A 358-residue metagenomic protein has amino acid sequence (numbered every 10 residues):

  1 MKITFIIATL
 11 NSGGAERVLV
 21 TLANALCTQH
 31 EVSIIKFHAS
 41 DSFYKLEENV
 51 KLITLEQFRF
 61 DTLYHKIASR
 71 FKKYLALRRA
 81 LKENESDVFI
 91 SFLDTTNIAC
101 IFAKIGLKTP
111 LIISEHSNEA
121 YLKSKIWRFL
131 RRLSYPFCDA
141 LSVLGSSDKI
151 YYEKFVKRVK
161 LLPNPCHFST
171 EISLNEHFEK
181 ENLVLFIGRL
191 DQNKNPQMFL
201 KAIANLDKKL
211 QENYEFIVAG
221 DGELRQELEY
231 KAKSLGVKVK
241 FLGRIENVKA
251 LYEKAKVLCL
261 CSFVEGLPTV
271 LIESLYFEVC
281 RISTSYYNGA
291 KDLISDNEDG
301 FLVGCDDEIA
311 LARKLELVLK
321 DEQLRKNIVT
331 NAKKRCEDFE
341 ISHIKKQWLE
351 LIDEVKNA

Functional and structural regions predicted by a protein language model:
F5-G13, R17-T21, A25-H65, Y151-E153 (+1 more regions): N-terminal strand-loop element at the rim of the active site of nucleotide-sugar-dependent glycosyltransferases
E16-T21, I98, N182, F186-N205 (+3 more regions): A conserved mid-protein helix/loop that constitutes part of the nucleotide-sugar donor-binding site
S91-N97, E115: Short His-centered aromatic/hydrophobic patch
S147, P165: Carbohydrate-associated surface elements
R244, F263: Aromatic "clamp/platform" in nucleotide-sugar-dependent glycosyltransferases that forms part of the donor/acceptor
C280-T284: Short hydrophobic beta-strand element within catalytic cores of glycosyltransferases and related nucleotide-activated
D296-N297, F301-E308, L317-E322: Conserved acidic donor-binding segment of nucleotide-sugar-dependent glycosyltransferases
A310, L317, L324-D338, E350: A short, well-ordered alpha-helix in the C-terminal region of glycosyltransferases
